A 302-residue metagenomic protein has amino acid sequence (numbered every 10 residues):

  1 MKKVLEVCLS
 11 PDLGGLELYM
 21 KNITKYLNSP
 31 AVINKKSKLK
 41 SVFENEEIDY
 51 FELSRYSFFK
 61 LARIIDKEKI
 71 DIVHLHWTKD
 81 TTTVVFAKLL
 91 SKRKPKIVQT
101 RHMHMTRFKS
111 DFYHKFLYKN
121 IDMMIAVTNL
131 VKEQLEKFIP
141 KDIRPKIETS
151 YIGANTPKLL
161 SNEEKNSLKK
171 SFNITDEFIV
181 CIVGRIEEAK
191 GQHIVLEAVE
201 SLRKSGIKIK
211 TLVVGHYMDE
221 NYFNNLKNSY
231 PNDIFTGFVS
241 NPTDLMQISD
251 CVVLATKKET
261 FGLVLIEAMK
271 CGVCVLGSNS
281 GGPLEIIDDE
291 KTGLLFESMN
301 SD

Functional and structural regions predicted by a protein language model:
E6-F59, R63-I64, E136, K146 (+1 more regions): N-terminal strand-loop element at the rim of the active site of nucleotide-sugar-dependent glycosyltransferases
G14-N22, F178, I182-S201, N221 (+1 more regions): A conserved mid-protein helix/loop that constitutes part of the nucleotide-sugar donor-binding site
V32, C274-G277: Short hydrophobic beta-strand element within catalytic cores of glycosyltransferases and related nucleotide-activated
S37-E44, S167, K210-N232, T236: Short, structured helix-loop element that forms part of the nucleotide-activated donor/catalytic region
I97-A126: A conserved, positively charged/aromatic
I121-K146, A154-T156: A short, active-site helix/loop in glycosyltransferases that binds the activated sugar's phosphate group
F238, K257: Aromatic "clamp/platform" in nucleotide-sugar-dependent glycosyltransferases that forms part of the donor/acceptor
D289-E290, L294-N300: Conserved acidic donor-binding segment of nucleotide-sugar-dependent glycosyltransferases
